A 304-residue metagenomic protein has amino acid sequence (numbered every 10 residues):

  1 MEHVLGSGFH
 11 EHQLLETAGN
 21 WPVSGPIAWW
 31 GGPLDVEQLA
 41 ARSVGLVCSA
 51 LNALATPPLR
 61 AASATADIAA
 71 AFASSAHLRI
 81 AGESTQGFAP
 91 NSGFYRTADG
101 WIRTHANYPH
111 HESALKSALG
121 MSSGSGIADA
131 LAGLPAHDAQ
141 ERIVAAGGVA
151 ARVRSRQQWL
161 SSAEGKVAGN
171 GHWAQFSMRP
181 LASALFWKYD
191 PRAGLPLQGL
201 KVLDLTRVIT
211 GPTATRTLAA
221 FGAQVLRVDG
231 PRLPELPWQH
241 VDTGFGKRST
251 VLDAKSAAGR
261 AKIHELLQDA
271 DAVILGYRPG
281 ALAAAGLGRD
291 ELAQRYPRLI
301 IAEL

Functional and structural regions predicted by a protein language model:
M1-R232, H264, D269-A272, L292-E303: Acyl-CoA thioester-binding alpha/beta core of soluble enzymes
S162-K166, P237-V241, G288: Short secondary-structure transition/capping segments
F176, T243, L282: Short clusters of hydrophobic/aromatic residues that line enzyme substrate/ligand-binding pockets
L203, R248-Q294: A structured beta-alpha segment of the ubiquitous adenosine-cofactor-binding alpha/beta core
A214, P237, A284-G286: Short glycine-/acidic-enriched loop or helix-start segments at secondary-structure transitions that form or flank
A223, R227-A254, K262: Glycine-rich phosphate-binding loop and adjoining beta1-alpha1-beta2 segment of Rossmann-like nucleotide-binding folds
